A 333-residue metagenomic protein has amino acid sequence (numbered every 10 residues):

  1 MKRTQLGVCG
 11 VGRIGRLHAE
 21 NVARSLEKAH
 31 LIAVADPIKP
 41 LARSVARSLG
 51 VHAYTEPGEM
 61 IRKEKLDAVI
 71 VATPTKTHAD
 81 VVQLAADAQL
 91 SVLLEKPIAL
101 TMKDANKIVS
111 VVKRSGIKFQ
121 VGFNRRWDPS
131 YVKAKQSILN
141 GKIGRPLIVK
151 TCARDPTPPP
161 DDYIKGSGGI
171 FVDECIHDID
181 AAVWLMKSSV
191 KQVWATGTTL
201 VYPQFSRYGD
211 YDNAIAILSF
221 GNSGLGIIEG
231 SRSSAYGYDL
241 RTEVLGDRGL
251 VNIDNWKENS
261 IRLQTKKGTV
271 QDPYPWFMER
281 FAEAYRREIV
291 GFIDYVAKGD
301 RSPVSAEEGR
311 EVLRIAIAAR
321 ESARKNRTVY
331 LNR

Functional and structural regions predicted by a protein language model:
M1-L49: N-terminal Rossmann-like dinucleotide-binding module
Q5, Q204-R207, F220-R287: NAD(P)-dinucleotide binding in Rossmann-like oxidoreductases
R13, A68-V71, N106, D294-R333: C-terminal helix-rich "cap/oligomerization" subdomain common to oxidoreductases
H18, L49-V111: Beta-loop-alpha module in the N-terminal Rossmann-like domain of NAD(P)-dependent dehydrogenases, especially those
T55, V71, L94, F119-V121 (+3 more regions): Hydrophobic residues in well-ordered beta-strands that form the structural core
A99-P160: A contiguous active-site-proximal alpha/beta segment in oxidoreductase catalytic domains
D161-L225, S231-Y236, E307: Rossmann-like dinucleotide-binding domain that binds NAD(P)(H)
